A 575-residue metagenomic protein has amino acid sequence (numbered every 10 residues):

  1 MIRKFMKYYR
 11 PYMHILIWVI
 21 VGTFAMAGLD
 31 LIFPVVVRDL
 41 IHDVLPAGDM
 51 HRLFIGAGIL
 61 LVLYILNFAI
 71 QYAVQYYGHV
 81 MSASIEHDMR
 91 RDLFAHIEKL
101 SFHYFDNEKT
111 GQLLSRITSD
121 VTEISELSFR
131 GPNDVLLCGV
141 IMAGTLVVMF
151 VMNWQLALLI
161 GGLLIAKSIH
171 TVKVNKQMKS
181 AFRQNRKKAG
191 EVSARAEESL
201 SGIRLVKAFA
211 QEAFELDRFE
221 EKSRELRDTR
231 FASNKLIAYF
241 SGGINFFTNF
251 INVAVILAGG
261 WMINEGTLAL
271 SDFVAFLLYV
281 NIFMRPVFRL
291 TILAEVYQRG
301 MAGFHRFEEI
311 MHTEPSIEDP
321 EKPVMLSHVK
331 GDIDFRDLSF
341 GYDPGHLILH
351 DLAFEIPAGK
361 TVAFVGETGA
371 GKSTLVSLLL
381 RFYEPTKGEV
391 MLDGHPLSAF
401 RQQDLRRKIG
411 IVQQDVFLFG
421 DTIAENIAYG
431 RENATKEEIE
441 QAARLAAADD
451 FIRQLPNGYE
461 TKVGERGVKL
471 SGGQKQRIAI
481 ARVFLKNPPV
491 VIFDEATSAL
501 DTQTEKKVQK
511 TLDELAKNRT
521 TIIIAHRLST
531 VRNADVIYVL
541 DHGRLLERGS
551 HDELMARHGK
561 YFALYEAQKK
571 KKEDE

Functional and structural regions predicted by a protein language model:
M1-M13, L113: A short amphipathic helical element positioned immediately N-terminal to and/or at the very start of a transmembrane
Y9, V74, G78-S82, E86 (+2 more regions): Juxtamembrane loop-to-helix connectors within ABC transporter transmembrane domains
P11, I15-A25, I59-L63, R130-Q184 (+2 more regions): Transmembrane helices of ABC transporter permease
L16-A73, Y77, F150-Q155, V253 (+1 more regions): Transmembrane helix-loop-helix hairpins at lipid-water interfaces of multipass membrane proteins, especially the type-1
P46-H51, V148-G162, A232, L236-H305 (+1 more regions): Helix-loop-helix
L93, I97, V206, F307 (+1 more regions): Helix-loop junctions and hydrophobic alpha-helical segments within the transmembrane domains of large membrane
F102-H103, S119-S128, P132, L136 (+8 more regions): An intracellular "coupling" helix at the cytosolic face of ABC transporter transmembrane type-1 domains
P320, L326-E575: ABC-type nucleotide-binding domain
